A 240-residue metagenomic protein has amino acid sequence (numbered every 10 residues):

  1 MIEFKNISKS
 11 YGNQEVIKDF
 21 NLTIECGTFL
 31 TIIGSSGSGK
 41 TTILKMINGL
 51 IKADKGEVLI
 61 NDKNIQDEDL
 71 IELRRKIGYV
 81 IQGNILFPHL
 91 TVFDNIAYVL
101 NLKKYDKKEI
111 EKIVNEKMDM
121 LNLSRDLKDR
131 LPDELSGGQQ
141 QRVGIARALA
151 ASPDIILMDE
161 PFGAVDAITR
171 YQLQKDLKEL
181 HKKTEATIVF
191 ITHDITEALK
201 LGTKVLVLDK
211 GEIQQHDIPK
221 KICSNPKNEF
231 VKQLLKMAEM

Functional and structural regions predicted by a protein language model:
N48: Helix-to-loop junction immediately C-terminal to a conserved catalytic motif
N64-G78, G83, L102, I222-P226: ABC ATPase NBD coupling module
K108-D126, E179: Conserved ABC ATPase "signature" region
L131-L135, Q139: Conserved ABC ATPase signature
S152: Conserved catalytic motifs of ABC-family nucleotide-binding domains
K210-G211: Conserved ABC ATPase "signature" C-loop
H216-D217, N225: ABC ATPase "signature
